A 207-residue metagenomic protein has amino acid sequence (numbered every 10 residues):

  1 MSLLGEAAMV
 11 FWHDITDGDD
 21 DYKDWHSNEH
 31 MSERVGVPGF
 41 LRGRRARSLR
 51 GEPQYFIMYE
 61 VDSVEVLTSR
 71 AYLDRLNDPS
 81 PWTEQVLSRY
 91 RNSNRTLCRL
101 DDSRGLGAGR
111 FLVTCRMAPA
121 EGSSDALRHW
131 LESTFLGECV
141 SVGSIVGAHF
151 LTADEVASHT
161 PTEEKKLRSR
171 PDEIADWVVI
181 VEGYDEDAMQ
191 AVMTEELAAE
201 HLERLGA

Functional and structural regions predicted by a protein language model:
M1-A207: Macromolecular interaction modules
